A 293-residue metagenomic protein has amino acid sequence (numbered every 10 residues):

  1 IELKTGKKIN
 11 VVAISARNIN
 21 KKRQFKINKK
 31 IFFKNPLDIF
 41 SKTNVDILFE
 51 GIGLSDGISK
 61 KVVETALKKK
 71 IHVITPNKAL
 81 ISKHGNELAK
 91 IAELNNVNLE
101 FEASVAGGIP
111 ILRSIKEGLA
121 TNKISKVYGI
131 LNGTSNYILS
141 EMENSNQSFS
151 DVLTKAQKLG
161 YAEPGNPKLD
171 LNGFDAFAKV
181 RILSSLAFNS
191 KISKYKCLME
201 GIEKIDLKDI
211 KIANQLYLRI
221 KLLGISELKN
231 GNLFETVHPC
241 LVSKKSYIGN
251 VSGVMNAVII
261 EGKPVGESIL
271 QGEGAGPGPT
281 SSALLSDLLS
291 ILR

Functional and structural regions predicted by a protein language model:
I1-K69: N-terminal glycine-/serine-/threonine-rich beta1-alpha1-beta2 phosphate-ribose binding loop of Rossmann-like
F33-K34, F49-E50, I74-P76, L99-A103 (+3 more regions): General beta-strand structural signal in soluble alpha/beta enzymes
K34, T43, K61, K83 (+10 more regions): Conserved active-site and cofactor/substrate-binding residues in soluble primary-metabolism enzymes
D46, E64, A89, L112-K116 (+5 more regions): Predominant activation on well-ordered alpha-helical scaffold segments within soluble catalytic domains
L54-K69, P76-K116: Rossmann-fold NAD(P)-binding glycine/threonine-rich loop
E93-D175: Rossmann-like NAD(P)H-binding beta-loop-alpha module
I124-Y128, N136-L139, E143, Y161-D170 (+2 more regions): Catalytic, metal-anchored helix/loop core of enzyme active sites in primary metabolism
V152-N250, M255-A257: Substrate-binding/catalytic subdomain of NAD(P)-dependent oxidoreductase enzymes
